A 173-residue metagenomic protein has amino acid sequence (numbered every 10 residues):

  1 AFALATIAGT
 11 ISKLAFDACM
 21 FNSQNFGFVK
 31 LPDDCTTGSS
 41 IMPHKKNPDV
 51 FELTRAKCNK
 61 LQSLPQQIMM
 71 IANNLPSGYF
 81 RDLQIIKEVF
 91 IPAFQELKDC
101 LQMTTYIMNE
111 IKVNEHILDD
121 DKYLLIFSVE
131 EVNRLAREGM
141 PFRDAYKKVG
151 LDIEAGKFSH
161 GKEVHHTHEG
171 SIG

Functional and structural regions predicted by a protein language model:
A1-I71: Internal glycine-rich alpha/beta core junctions
M42-G173: Glycine-rich cofactor/substrate-binding loops
